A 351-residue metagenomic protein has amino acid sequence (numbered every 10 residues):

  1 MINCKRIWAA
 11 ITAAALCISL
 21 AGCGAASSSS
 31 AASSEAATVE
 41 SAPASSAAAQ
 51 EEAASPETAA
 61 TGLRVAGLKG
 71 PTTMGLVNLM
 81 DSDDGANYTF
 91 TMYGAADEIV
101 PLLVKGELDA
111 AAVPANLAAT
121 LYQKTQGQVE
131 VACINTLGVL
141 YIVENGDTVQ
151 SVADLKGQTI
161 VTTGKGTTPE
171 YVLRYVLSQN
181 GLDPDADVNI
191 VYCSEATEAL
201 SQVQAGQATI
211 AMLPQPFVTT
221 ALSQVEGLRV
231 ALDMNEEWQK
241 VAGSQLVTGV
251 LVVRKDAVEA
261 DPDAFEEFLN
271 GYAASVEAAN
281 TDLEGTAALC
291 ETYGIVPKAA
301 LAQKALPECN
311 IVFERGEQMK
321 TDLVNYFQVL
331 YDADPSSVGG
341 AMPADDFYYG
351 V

Functional and structural regions predicted by a protein language model:
I2-A26: Sec-dependent N-terminal signal peptides of Gram-positive bacterial secreted proteins and lipoproteins
G22-E35, V39: Bacterial lipoprotein signal-peptidase II cleavage site
A37-A42, E51-D185, I190-Y192, T209 (+2 more regions): Short, glycine-/small- and polar/acidic-enriched structural segments that line small-molecule recognition paths
N78-L79, L140-Q150, Q245-A264, R315: A bilobed periplasmic-binding-protein/Venus flytrap-type ligand-binding module shared by bacterial periplasmic
D83, E236-S244, I311-K320: Short, solvent-exposed loop/beta-turn-alpha elements that line the ligand-binding surface or hinge of extracytoplasmic
N116-L117, E198-C290: Pocket-lining segment of extracytoplasmic ligand-binding domains
V258-A333: Secondary-structure end/capping motifs
V324-V351: Conserved C-terminal helix/tail region of periplasmic/extracytoplasmic solute-binding proteins
